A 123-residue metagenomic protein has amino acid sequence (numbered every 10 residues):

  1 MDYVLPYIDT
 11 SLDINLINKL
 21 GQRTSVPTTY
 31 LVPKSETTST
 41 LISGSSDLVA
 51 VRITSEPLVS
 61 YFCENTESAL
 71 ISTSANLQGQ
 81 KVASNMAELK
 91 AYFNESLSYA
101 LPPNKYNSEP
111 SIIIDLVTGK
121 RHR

Functional and structural regions predicted by a protein language model:
M1-R123: Active-site-adjacent structural elements in enzyme catalytic cores
